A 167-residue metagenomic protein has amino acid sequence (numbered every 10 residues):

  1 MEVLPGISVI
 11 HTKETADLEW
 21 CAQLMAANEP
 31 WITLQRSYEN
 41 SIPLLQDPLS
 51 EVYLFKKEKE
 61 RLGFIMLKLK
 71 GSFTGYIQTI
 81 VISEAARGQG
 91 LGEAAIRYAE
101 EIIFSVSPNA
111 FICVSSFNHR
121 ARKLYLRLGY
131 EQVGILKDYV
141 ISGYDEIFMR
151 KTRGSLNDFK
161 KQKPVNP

Functional and structural regions predicted by a protein language model:
M1-A16, K151, S155-P167: Conserved N-terminal entry element of GNAT/NAT acetyltransferase domains
H11-A85, I96-Y98, I102, D138 (+1 more regions): Acetyl-CoA-dependent GNAT
S50, Y144-F148: Short hydrophobic/aromatic beta-strand or adjacent loop that forms the aromatic wall/cage of a ligand/substrate-binding
E60, T79, S83-R97, S115-K123 (+1 more regions): Conserved glycine-rich acetyl-CoA-binding loop
K70-S72, A85, F117-H119, G154-L156: Short coil/turn motifs at secondary-structure junctions
I103-V114: Conserved GNAT acetyl-CoA-binding A-motif
I112-R122, D138-Y144, T152: Conserved beta-strand-loop-alpha-helix junction that forms the acyl-donor binding cleft
Q132-G134: A secondary-structure capping/hinge motif
